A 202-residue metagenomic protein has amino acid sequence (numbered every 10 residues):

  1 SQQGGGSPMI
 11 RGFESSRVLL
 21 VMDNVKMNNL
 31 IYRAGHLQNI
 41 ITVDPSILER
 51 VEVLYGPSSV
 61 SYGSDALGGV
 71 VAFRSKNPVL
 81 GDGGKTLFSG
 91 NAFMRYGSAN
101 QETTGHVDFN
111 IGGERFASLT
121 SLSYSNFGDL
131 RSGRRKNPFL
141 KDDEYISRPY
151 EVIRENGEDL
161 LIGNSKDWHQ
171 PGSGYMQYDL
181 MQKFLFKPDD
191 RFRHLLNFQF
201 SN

Functional and structural regions predicted by a protein language model:
S1-N29, E49: Extracytoplasmic beta-strand/coil segments of soluble accessory domains associated with Gram-negative outer-membrane
G6-M9, L20-V21, L37-I41, V53 (+2 more regions): N-terminal periplasmic accessory domains that precede and gate Gram-negative outer-membrane beta-barrel machines
R17, M27-N28, P57-S61, P78-G81 (+1 more regions): Short beta-strands and strand-coil junctions in structured, solvent-facing domains, enriched
R17, S46, K85-L87, G113-A117 (+1 more regions): Strand-connecting loop/turn motifs
M27-P57: Short acidic/polar hinge/loop motifs at secondary-structure boundaries that mediate gating or recognition
G35-H36, N91-M94, S165-Q170: Extracellular loop and loop/strand-boundary signature of outer-membrane beta-barrel proteins
I41-S46, S64, K85, S98-E102 (+1 more regions): Transmembrane beta-barrel outer-membrane domains
N100-N126, K136-N202: Transmembrane beta-barrel wall of Gram-negative outer-membrane proteins
